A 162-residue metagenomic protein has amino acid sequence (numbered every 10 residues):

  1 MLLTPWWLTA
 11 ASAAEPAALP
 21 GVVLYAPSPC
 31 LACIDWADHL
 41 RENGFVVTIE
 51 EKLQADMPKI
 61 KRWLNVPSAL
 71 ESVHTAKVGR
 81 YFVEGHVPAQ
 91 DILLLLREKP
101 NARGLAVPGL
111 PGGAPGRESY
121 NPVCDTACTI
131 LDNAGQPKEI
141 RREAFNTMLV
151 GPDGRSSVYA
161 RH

Functional and structural regions predicted by a protein language model:
M1-L2: N-terminal export leaders
W6-W7: Tryptophan (W) side chains
A10-P16: Boundary at the C-terminal end of the N-terminal hydrophobic targeting segment
P16-N43: Local sequence-structure signature of Cys/Sec-based thiol-disulfide redox active-site neighborhoods
G21-V23, V46, G79-F82: Short active-site oxyanion
A26-C33, E50, A69, G85-A89: Solvent-exposed, acidic/flexible segments
A37-D56: Conserved helix-turn-beta segment immediately C-terminal to the redox Cys motif in thioredoxin-like folds
K61-H162: Thiol/selenol-based redox catalytic cores and closely related redox-interacting motifs
